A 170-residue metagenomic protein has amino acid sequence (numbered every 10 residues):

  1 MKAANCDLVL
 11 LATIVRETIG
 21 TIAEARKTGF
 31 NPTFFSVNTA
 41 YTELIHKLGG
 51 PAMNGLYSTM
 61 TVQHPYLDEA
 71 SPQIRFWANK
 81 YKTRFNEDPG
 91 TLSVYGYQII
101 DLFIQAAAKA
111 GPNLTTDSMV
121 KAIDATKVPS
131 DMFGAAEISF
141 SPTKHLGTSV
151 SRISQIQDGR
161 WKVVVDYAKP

Functional and structural regions predicted by a protein language model:
M1-P170: Extracytosolic ligand-binding ectodomains
